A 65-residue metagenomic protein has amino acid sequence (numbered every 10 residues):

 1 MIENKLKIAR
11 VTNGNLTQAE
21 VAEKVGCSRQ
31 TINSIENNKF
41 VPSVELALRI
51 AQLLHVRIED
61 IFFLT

Functional and structural regions predicted by a protein language model:
K5-K24: Short basic helix-loop element that most often maps to the first helix and adjoining turn of HTH DNA-binding modules
I8, V44-E45: Short, Lys/Arg-enriched C-terminal cap helix and immediately downstream tail that follows
R10, E36, L54: DNA major-groove recognition helix of helix-turn-helix
A19, Q30, E59: Residues within helix-turn-helix
C27-V41: Recognition helix of helix-turn-helix/homeodomain-like DNA-binding domains that insert into the DNA major groove
E45-D60: DNA major-groove recognition helix of helix-turn-helix/homeodomain DNA-binding modules
